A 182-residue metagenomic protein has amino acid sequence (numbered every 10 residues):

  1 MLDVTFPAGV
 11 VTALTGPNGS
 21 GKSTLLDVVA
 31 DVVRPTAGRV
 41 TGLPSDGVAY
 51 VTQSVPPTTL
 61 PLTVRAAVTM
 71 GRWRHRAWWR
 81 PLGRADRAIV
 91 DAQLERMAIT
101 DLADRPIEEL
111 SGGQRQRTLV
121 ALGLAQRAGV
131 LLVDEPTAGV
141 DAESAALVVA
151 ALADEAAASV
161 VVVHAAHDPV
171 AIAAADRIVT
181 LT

Functional and structural regions predicted by a protein language model:
T15-P17: The feature captures the beta-strand-to-loop junction immediately N-terminal to the Walker
A30: Helix-to-loop junction immediately C-terminal to a conserved catalytic motif
R84-L102: Conserved ABC ATPase "signature" region
P106-L110: Conserved ABC ATPase signature
G123-L124: ABC ATPase C-loop
R127: Conserved catalytic motifs of ABC-family nucleotide-binding domains
L131-E135: Catalytic Walker B motif of ABC-type/P-loop ATPase nucleotide-binding domains
A142-S144: Helix N-cap at the start of a conserved alpha-helix in ABC-type nucleotide-binding domains
